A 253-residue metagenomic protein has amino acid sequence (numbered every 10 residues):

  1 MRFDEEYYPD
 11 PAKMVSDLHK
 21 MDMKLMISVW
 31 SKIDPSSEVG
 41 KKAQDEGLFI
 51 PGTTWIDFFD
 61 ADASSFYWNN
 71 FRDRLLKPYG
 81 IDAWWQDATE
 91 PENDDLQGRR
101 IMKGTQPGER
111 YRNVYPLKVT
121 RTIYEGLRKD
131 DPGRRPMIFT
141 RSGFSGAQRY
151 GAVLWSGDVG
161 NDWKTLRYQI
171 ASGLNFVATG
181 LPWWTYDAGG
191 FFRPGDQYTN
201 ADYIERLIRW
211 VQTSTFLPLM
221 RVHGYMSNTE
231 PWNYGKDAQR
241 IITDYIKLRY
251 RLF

Functional and structural regions predicted by a protein language model:
M1-F253: Catalytic-domain carbohydrate-binding cleft regions of carbohydrate-active enzymes
